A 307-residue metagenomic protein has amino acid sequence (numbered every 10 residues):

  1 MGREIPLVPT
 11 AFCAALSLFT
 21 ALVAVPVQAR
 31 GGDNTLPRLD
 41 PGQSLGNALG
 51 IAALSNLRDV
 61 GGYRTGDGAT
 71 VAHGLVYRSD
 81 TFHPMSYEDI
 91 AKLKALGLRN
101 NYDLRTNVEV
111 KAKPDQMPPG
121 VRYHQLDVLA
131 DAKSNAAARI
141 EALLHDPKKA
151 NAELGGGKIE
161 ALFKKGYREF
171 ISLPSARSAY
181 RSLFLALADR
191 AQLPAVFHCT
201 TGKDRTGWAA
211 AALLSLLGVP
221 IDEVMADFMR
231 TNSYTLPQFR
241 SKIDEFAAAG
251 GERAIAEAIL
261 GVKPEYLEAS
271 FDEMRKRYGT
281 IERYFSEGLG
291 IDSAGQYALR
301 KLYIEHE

Functional and structural regions predicted by a protein language model:
M1, V25-R30: Intrinsically disordered, low-complexity segments of exported/surface proteins
M1-L7: N-terminal secretory signal peptides that target proteins for export/translocation
V8-A11, Q28: Intrinsically disordered, low-complexity segments enriched in proline/serine/threonine
T10-V23: Bacterial N-terminal signal peptides
L18-A21, A29-V196, A209-E307: Cys-dependent protein tyrosine phosphatase-like superfamily
T201, R205-T206: Ser/Thr-glycine-rich phosphate-binding loops at phosphate-binding pockets of nucleotides, nucleotide cofactors
